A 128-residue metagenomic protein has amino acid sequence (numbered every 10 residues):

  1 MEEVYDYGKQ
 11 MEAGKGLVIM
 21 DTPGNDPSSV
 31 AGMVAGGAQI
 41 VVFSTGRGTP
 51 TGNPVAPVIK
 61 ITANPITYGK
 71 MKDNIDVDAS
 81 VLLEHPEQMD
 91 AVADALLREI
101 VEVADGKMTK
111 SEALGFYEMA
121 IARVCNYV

Functional and structural regions predicted by a protein language model:
M1-V128: Anaerobic metallocofactor- and corrinoid-dependent redox/one-carbon enzyme cores, especially those from methanogenesis
